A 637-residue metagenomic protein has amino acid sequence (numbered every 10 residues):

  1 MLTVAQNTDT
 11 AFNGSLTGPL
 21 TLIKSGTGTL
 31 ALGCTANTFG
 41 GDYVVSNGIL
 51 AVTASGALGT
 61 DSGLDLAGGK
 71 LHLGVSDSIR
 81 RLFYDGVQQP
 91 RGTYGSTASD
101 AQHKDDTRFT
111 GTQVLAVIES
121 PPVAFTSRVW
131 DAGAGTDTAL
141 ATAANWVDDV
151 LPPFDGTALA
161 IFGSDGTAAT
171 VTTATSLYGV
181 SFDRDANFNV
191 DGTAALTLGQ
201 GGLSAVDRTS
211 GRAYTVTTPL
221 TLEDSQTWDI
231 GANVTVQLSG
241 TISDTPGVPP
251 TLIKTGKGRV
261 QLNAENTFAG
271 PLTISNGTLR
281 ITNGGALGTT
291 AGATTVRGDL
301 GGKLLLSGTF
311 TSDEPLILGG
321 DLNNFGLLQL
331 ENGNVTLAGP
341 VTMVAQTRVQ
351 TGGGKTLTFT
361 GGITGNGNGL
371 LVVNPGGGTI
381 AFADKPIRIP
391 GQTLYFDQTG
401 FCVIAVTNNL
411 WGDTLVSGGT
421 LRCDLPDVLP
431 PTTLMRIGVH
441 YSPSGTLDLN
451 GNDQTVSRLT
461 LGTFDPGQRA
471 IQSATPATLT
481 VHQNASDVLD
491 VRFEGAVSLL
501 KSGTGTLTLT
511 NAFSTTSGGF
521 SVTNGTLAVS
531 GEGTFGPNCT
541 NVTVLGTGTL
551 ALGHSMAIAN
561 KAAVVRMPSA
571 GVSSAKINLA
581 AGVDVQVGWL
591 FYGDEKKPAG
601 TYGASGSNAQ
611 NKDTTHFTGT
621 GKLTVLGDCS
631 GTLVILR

Functional and structural regions predicted by a protein language model:
M1-A31, G40-S96, F109-T126, T142-Q237 (+9 more regions): Beta-strand repeat architectures
C34: Short Cys/His-rich zinc-binding micro-motifs
S99-A101, T107: Structural preference for solvent-exposed beta-strand-turn elements and adjacent flexible terminal/loop segments within
D106-Q113, T615, C629-R637: Enriched but not universal
P122-A134, D628-R637: Short, composition-biased motifs enriched in small/polar/acidic residues
T136-A141: Short, solvent-exposed loop/turn elements at domain surfaces
G603-A604, A609: Long, compositionally biased intrinsically disordered regions
